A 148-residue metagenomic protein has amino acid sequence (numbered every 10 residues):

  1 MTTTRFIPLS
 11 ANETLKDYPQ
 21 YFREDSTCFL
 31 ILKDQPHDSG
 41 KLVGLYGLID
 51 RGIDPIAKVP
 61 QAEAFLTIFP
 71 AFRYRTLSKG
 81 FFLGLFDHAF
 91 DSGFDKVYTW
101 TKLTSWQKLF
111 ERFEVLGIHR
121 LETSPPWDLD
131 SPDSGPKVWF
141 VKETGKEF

Functional and structural regions predicted by a protein language model:
M1-D25: Short amphipathic alpha-helix that is part of the acyltransferase structural core
P19-C28, G44-V59: A conserved beta-strand-loop-helix scaffold within acyl/acetyltransferase catalytic domains
D38-G44: Glycine-rich acetyl-CoA-binding "A-motif" of GNAT/NAT acetyltransferases
I56-A71: Conserved acetyl-CoA binding element of GNAT-fold acetyltransferases
Y74-A89: Conserved acetyl-CoA-binding loop-helix of GNAT-fold acetyltransferases
Y98-F110, P126-D128: Conserved beta-strand-loop-alpha-helix junction that forms the acyl-donor binding cleft
E111-S124: Conserved acetyl-CoA-binding loop of GNAT-fold acetyltransferases
P125-F148: C-terminal "cap" of GNAT-fold acetyltransferases
